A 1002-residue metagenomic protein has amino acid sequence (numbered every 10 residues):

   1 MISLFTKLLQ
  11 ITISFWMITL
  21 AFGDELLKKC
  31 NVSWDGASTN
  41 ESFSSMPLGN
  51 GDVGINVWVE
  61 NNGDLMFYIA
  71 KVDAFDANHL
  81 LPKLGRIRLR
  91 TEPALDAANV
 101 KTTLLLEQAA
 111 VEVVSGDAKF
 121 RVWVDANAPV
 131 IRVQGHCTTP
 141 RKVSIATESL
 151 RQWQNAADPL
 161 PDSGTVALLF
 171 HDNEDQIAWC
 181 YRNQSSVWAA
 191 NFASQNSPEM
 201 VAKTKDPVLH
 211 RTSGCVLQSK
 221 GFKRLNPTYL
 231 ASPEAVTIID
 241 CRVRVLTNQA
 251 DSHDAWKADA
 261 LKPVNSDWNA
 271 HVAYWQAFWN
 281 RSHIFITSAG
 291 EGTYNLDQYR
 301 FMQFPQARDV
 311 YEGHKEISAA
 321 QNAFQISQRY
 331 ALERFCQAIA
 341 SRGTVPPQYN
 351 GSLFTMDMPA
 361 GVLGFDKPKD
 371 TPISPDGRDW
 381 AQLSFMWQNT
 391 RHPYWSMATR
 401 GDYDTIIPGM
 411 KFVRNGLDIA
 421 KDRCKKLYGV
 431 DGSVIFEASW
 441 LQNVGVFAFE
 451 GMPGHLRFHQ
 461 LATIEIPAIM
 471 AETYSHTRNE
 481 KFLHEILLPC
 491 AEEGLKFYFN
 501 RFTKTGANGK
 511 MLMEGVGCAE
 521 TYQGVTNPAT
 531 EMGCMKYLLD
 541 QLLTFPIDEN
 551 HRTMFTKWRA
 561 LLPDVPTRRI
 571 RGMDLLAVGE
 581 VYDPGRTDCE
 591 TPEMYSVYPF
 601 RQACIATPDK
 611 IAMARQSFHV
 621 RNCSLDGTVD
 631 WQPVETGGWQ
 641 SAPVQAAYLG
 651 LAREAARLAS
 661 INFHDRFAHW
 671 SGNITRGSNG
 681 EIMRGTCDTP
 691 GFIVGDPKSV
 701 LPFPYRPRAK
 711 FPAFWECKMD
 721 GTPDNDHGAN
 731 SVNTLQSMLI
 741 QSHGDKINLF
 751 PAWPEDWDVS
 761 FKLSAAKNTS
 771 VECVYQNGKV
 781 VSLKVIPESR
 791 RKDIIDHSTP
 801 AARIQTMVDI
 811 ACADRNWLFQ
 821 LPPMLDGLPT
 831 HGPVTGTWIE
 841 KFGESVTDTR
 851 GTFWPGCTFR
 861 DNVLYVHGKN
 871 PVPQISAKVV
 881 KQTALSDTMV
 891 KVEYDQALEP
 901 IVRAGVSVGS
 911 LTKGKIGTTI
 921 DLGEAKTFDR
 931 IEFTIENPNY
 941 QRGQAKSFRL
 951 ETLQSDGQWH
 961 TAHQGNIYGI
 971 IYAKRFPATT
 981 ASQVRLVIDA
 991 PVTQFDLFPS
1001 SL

Functional and structural regions predicted by a protein language model:
L8-I18: Bacterial N-terminal signal peptides
D24-S42, L48-L383, Y403-I407, V413-R423 (+3 more regions): Acidic/polar, glycine-enriched structural segments that form the non-catalytic walls/loops of the carbohydrate-binding
K83, I87-L89, T722-V771, Q776: Catalytic cores of secreted or luminal carbohydrate-active enzymes
A98-F120, T689, F711-P712, H743-E772 (+1 more regions): Glycan-recognition and catalytic regions of carbohydrate-active enzymes
A118, A126-P129, C137-D175, K536 (+8 more regions): Beta-rich accessory regions
S352-L383, G432-E485, K496-K557, V781: The feature captures the catalytic groove of carbohydrate-active enzymes
M386-D422, H455-E480, E485, A529-G744 (+1 more regions): Active-site core of glycosidic bond-cleaving carbohydrate-active enzymes
K841-F842, N870, R903-L1002: Aromatic, loop-rich ligand-recognition surfaces of beta-strand-rich domains
